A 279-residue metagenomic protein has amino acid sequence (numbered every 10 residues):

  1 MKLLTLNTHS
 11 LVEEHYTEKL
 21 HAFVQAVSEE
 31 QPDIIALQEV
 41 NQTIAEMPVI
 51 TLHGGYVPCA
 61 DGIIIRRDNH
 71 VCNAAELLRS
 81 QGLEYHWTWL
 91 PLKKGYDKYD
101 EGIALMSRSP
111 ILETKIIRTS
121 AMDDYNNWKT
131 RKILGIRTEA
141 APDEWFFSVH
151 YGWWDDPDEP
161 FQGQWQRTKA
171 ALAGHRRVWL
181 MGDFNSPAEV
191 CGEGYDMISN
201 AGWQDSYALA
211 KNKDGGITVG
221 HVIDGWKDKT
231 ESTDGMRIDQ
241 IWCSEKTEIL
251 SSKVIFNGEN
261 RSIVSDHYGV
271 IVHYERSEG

Functional and structural regions predicted by a protein language model:
M1-E30, I34, H86-G279: Active-site regions of metal-assisted phosphoester/phosphodiester hydrolases, unifying DNase/endonuclease modules
Y16, V40-L77, G95-D100, E189-I198: Metal-dependent catalytic neighborhoods of phosphoester/phosphodiester hydrolases
I35-E39: Acidic beta-strand-to-loop metal/phosphate-binding motif
R79-L83: Short helix-capping segments at alpha-helix termini
